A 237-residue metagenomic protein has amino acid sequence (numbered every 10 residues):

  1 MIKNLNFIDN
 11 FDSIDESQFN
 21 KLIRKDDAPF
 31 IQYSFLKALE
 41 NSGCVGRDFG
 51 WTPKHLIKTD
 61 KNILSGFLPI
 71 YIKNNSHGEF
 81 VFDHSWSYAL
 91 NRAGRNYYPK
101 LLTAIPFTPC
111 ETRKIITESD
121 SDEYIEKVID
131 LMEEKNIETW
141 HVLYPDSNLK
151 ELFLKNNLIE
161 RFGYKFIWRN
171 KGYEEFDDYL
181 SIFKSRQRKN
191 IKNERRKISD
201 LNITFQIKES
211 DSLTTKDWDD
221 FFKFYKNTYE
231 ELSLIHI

Functional and structural regions predicted by a protein language model:
M1-I235: N-acyltransferase acceptor-side catalytic subdomain
